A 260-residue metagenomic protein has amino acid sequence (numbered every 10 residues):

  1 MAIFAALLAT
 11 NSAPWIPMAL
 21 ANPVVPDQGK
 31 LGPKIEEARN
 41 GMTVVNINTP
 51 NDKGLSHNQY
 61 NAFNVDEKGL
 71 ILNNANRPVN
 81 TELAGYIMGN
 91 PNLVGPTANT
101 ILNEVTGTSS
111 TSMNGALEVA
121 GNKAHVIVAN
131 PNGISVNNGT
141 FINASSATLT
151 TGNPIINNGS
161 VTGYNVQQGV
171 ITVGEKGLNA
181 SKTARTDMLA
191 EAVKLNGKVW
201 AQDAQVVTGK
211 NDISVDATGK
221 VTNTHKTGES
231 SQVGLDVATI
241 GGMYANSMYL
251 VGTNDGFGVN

Functional and structural regions predicted by a protein language model:
M1-L7: Sec-dependent N-terminal signal peptides
T10-N260: Solvent-exposed adhesion/ligand-recognition segments of exported proteins
